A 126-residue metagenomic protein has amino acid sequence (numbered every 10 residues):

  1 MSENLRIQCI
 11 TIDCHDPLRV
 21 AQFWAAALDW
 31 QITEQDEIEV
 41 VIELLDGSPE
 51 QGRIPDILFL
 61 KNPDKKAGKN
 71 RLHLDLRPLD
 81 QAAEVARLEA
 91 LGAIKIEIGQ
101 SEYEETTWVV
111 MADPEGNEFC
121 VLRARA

Functional and structural regions predicted by a protein language model:
S2-N4, T11-P55, E84, A90 (+2 more regions): Core segments of cupin and vicinal oxygen chelate
I7-D16, L44, N62-L88, T107-A112: Vicinal oxygen chelate
A93: Short phosphate-binding/catalytic loops that engage adenosine nucleotides
Y103, R125-A126: A short acidic/small-residue loop/turn micro-motif
